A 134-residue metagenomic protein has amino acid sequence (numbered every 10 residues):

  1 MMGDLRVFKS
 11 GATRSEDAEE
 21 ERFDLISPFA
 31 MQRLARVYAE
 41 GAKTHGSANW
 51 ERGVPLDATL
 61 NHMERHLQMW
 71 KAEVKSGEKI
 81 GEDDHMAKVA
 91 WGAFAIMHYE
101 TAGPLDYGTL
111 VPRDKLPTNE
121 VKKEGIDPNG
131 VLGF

Functional and structural regions predicted by a protein language model:
M1-F134: Intrinsically disordered, low-complexity regulatory regions that flank transcription factor DNA-binding cores
